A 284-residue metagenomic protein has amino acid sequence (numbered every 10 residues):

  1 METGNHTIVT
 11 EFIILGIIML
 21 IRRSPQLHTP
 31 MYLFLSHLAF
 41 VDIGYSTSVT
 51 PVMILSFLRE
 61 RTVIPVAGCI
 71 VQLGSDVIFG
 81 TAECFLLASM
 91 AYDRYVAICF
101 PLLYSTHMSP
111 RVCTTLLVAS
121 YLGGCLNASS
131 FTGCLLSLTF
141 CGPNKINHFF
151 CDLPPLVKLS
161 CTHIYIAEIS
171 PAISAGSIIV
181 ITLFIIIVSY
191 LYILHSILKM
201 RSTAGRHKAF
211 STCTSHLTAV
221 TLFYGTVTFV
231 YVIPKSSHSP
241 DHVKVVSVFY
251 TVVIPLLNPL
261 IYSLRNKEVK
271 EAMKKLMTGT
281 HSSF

Functional and structural regions predicted by a protein language model:
M1-F284: Transmembrane helical core of 7TM receptor-like proteins
